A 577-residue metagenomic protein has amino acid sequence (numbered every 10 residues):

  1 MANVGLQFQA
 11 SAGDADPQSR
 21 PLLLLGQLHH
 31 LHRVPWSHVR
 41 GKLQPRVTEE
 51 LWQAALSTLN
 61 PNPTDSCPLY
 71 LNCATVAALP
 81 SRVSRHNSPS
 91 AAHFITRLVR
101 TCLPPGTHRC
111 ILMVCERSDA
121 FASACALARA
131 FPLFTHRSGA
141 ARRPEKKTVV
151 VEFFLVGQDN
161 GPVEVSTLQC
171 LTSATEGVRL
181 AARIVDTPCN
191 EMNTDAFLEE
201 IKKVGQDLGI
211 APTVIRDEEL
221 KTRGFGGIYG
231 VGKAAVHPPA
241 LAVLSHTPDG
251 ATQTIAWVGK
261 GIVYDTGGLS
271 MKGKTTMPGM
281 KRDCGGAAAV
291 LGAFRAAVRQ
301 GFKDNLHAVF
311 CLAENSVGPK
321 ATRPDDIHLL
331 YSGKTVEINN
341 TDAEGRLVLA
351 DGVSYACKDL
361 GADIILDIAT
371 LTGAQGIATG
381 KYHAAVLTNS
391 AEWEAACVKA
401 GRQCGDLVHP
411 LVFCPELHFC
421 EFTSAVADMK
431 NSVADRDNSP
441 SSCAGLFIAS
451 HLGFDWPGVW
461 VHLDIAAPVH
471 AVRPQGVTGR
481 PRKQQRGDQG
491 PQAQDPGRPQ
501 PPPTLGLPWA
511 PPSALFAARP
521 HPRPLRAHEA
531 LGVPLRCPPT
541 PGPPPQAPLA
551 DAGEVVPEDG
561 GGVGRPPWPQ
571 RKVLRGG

Functional and structural regions predicted by a protein language model:
M1-G261: Short amphipathic alpha-helical segment within the helicase RecA-like ATPase core that mediates nucleic-acid
L198-W509, L525-D559, G564, W568-G577: A generic structural signal for tightly packed, nonpolar segments enriched in small/aliphatic residues
